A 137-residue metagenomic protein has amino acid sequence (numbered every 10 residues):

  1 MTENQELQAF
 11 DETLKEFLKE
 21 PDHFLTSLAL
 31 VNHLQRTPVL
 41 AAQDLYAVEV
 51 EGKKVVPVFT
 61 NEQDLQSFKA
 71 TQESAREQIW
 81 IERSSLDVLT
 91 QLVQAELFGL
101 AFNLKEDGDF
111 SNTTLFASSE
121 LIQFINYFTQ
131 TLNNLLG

Functional and structural regions predicted by a protein language model:
M1-G137: An interfacial alpha-helical scaffold signature
